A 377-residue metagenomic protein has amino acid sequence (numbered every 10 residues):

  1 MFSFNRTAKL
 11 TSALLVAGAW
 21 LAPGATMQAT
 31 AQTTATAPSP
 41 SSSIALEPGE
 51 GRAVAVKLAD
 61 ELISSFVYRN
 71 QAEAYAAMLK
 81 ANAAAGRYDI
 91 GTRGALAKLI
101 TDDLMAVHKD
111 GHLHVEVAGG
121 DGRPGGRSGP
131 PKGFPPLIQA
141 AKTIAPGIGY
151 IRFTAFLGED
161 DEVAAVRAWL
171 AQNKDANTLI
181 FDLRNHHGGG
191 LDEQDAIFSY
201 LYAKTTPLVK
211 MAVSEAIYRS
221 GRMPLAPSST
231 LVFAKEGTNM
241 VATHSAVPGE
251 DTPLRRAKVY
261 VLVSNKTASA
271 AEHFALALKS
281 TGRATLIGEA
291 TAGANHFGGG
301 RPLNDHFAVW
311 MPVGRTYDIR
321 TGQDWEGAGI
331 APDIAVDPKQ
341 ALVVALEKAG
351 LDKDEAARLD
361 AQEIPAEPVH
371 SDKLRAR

Functional and structural regions predicted by a protein language model:
F2, A45-L62, L104, H187-R377: C-terminal "post-core" interaction segments
F2-A13: Bacterial N-terminal signal peptides that target proteins for export
T11-G24: Bacterial N-terminal signal peptides
L21-P38: Signal peptide processing junction and immediate N-terminal pro/mature segment of secreted/exported proteins
T34-A35, T101-A176, P207, P227-M240 (+2 more regions): C-terminal, low-ordered peptide segments at domain boundaries
A35-S43, A55-L62, Y75-R87, P146-I148: Acidic/histidine-rich, surface-exposed loop or edge segments in extracytoplasmic proteins
R69-I148, E355-R377: Extended, small/polar residue-biased N-terminal targeting/export presequences and adjacent propeptide/linker tracts
N82, I151-R152, N173-G188, A257 (+1 more regions): Short acidic catalytic loops
